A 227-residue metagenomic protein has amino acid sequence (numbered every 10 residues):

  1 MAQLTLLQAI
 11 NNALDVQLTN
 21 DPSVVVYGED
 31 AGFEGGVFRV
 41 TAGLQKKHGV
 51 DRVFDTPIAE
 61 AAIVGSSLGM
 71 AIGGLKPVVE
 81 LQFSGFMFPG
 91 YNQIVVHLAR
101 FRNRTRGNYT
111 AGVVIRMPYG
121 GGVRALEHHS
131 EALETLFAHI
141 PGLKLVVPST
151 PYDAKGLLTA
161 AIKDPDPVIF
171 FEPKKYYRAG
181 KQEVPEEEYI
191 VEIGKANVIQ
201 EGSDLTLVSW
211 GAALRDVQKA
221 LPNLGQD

Functional and structural regions predicted by a protein language model:
M1-P167, F171: Thiamine diphosphate
A9-V16, K155-P167, Y176-Q226: Glycine-/acidic-rich phosphate or pyrophosphate-binding loops and their flanking alpha/beta elements
